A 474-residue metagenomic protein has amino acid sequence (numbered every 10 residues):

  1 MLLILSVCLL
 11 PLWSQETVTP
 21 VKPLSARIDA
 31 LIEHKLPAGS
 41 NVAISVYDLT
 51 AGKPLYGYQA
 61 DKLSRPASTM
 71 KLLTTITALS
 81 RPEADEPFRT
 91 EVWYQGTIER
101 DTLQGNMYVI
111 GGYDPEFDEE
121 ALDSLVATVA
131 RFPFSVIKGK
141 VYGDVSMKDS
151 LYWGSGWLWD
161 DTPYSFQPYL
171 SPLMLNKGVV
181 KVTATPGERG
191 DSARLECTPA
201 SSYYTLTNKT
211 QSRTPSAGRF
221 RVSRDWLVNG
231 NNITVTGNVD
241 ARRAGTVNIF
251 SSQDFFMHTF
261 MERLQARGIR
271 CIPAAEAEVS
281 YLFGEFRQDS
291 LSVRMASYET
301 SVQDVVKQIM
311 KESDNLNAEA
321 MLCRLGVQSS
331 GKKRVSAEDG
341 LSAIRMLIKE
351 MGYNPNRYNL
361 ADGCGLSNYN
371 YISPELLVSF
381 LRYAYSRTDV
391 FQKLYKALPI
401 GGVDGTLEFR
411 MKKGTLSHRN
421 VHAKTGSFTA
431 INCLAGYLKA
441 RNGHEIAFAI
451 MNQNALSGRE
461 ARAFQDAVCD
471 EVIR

Functional and structural regions predicted by a protein language model:
M1-T19: Bacterial Sec-dependent N-terminal signal peptides
Q15-K62, D123, T128-F132, R474: Beta-lactamase-like hydrolase cores
E16-T19, A30-L31, R81-P355, E471: Conserved serine DD-peptidase/penicillin-binding transpeptidase domain and beta-lactam-recognizing active-site
I44-V46, T90-V92, A435: Short beta-strand scaffold segments in enzyme catalytic cores
L55-Y58, E312, L322-R474: Small-residue-rich helix-loop
G57-T77, R81: Short active-site loop at a secondary-structure junction that contains or immediately precedes the catalytic residue(s)
